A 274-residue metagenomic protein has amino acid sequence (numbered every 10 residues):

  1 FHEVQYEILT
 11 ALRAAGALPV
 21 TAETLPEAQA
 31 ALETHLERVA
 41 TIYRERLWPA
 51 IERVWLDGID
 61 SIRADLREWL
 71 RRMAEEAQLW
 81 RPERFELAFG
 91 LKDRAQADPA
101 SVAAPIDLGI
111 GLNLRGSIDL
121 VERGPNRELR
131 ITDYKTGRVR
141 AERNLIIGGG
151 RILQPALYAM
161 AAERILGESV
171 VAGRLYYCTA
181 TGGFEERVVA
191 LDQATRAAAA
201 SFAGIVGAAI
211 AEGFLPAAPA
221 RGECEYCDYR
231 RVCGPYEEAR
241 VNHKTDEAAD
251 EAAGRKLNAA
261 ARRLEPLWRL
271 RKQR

Functional and structural regions predicted by a protein language model:
E3-V102, N258, R263-R274: A non-catalytic, helix-rich entry segment at domain boundaries
E3-V4, V20-E23, E27-R38, V54-E68 (+9 more regions): Generic recognition of stable, solvent-exposed alpha-helical segments in well-folded globular domains
T21, W48-I51, A141-E142, D192 (+1 more regions): Alpha-helix initiation/capping motif
R38, I42-P49, S61, Q96-D98 (+5 more regions): Alpha-helical context
R44, G148, A159-R274: Metal-dependent nuclease catalytic regions and adjoining charged, substrate-binding loops involved in nucleic-acid end
R63, E76-A77, E142, L166 (+1 more regions): Amphipathic alpha-helical interaction segments
D93-A199: Mg2+/Mn2+-dependent nuclease catalytic core
